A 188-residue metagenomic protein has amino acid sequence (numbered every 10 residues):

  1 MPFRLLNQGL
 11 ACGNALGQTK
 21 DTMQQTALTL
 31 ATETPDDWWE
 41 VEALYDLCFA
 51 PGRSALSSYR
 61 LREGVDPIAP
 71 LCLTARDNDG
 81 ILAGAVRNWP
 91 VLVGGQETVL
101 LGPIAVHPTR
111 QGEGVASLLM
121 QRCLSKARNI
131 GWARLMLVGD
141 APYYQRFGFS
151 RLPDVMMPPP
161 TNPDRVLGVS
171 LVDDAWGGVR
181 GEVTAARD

Functional and structural regions predicted by a protein language model:
Q18-R60, D66-L82, D173-D188: Short amphipathic alpha-helix that is part of the acyltransferase structural core
C72-T74, G80-V91, E97-A105: Conserved beta-strand in the GNAT
V86-R87, G95, T109, R151-D154 (+1 more regions): Extended, non-catalytic scaffold segments that flank or surround catalytic motifs
V106, G112-S125, L137: Conserved acetyl-CoA-binding loop-helix of GNAT-fold acetyltransferases
N129-A133, G139-P163: Conserved active-site alpha-helix within GNAT-family acetyltransferase domains
